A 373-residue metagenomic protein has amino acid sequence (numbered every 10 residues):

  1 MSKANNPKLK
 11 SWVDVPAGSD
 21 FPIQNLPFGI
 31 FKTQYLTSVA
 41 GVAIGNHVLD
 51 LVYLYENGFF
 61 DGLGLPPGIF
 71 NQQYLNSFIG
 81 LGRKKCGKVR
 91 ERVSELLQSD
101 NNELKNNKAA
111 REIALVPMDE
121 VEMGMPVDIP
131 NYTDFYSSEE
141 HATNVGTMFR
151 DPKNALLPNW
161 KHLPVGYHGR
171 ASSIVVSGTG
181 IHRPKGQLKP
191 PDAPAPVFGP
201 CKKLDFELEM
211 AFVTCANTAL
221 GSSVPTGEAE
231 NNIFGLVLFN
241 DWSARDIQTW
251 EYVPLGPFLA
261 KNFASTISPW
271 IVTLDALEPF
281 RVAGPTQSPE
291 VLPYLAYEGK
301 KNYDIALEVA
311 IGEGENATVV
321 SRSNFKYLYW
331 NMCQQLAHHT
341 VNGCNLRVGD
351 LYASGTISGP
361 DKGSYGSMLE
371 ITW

Functional and structural regions predicted by a protein language model:
A4, K8-L36, A43, L49-S321 (+1 more regions): Active-site microenvironments in enzyme catalytic cores
C201, V341-C344: Short, surface-exposed secondary-structure edge patches
R322-Y327, H339-N342: Short, contiguous acidic/charged loop-to-helix segments that flank catalytic cores in large enzymes
W330-A337, N345-V348, Y352-W373: Active-site pocket scaffolds in enzymes
